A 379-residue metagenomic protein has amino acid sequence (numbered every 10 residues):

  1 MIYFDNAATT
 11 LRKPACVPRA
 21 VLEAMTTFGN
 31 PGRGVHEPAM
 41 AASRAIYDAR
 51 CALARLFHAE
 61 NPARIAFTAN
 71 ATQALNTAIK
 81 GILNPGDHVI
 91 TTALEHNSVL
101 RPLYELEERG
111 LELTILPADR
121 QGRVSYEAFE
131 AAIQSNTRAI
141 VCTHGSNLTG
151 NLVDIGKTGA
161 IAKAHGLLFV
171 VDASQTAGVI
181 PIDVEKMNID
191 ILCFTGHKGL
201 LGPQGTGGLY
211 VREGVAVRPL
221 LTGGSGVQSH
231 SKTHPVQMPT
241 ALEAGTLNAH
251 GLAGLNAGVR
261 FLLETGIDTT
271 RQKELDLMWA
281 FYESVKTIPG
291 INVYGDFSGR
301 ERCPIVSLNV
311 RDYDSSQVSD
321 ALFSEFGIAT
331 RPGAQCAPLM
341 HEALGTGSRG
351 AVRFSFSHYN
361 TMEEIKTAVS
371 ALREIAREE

Functional and structural regions predicted by a protein language model:
M1-E379: Pyridoxal 5′-phosphate
